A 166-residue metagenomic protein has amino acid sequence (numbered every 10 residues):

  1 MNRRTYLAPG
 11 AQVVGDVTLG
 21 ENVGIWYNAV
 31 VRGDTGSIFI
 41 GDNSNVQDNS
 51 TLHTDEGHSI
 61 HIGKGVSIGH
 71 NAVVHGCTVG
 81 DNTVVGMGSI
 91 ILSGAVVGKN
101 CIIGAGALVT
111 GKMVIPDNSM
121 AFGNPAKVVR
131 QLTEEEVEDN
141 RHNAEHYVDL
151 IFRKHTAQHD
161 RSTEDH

Functional and structural regions predicted by a protein language model:
M1, D34-D42, D48-S50, S59-I62 (+1 more regions): Glycine-rich hexapeptide-repeat left-handed beta-helix
N2-N45, N49-T54: A positional/architectural concept
G20-V23, Y27-A29, I62-V66, G98-C101: Short, conserved structural micro-motifs that define repeat-unit consensus positions and nucleotide-binding loops
